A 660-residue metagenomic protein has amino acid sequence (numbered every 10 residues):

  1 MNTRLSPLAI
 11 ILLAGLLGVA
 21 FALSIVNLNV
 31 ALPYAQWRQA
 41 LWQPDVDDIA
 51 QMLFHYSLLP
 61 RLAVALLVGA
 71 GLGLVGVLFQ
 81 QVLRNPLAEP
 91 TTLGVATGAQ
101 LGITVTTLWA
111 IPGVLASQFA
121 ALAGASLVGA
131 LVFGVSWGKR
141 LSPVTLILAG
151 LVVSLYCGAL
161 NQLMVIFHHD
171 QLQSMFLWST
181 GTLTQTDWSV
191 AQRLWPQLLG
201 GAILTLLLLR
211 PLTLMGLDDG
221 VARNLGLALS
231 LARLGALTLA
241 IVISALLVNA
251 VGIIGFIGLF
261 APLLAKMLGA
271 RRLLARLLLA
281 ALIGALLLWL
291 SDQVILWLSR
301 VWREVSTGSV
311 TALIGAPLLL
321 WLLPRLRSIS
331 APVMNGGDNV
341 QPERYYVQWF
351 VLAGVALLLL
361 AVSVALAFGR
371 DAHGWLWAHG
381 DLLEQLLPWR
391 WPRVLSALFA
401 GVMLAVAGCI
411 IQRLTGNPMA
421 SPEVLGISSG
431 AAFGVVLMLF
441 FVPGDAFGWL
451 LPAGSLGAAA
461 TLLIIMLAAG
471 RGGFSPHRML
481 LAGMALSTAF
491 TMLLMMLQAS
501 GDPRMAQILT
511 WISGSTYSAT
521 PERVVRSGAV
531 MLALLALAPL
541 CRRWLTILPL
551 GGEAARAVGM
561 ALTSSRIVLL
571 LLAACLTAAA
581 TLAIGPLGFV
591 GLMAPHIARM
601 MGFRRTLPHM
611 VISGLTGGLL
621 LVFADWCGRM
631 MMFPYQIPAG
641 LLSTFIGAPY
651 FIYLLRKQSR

Functional and structural regions predicted by a protein language model:
N2-R660: Alpha-helical transmembrane segments in inner-membrane proteins
